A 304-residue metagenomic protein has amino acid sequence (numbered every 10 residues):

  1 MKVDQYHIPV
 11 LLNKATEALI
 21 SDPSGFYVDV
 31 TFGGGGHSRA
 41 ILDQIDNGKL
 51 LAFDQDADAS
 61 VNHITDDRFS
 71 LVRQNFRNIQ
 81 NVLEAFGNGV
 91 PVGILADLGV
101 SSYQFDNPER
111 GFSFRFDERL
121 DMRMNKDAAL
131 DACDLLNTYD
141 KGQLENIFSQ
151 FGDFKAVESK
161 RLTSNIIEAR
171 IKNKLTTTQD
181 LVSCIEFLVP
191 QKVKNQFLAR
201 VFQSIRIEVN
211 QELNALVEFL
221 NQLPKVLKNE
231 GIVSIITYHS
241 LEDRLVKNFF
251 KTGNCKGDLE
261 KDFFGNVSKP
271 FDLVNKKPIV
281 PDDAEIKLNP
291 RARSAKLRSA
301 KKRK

Functional and structural regions predicted by a protein language model:
M1-K304: S-adenosyl-L-methionine-dependent methyltransferase catalytic core, i.e., the SAM/SAH-binding region
